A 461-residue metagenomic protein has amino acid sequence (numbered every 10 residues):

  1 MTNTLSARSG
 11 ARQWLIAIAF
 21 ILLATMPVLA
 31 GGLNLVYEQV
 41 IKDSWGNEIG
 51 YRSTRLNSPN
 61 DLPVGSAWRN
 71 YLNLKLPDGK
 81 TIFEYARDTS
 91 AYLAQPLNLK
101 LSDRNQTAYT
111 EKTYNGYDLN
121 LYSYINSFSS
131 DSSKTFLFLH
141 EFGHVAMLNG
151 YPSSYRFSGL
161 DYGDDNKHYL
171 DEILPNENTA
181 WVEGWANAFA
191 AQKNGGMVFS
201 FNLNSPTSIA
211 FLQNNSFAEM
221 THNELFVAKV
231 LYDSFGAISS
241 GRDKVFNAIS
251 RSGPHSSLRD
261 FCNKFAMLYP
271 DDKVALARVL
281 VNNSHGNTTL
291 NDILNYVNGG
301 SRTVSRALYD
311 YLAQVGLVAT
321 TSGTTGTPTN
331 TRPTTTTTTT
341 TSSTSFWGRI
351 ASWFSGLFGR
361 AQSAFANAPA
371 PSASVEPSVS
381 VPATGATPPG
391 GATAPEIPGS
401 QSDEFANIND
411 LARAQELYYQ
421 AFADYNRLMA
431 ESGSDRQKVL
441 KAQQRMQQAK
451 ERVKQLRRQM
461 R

Functional and structural regions predicted by a protein language model:
D61-L121, D131: Auxiliary, metal-adjacent structural segments of Zn-dependent hydrolase domains
Y122-F138: Short pre-active-site segment immediately N-terminal to the catalytic Zn-binding motif
F136-S153, E183-N187, A191: Active-site recognition of the HExxH zinc-binding catalytic motif
G150-N176: Post-HEXXH active-site segment of zinc metalloproteases
N176-W181, A190-F217, S239-R251: Short helix/loop segments within enzyme catalytic domains that coordinate or immediately flank catalytic cofactors
A210-T324: Pan-zinc metallopeptidase signature
V318-Q401: Ser/Thr/Gly/Pro-rich low-complexity, disordered linker/stalk segments of secreted and cell-surface proteins
P395-R461: Extended amphipathic alpha-helical heptad-repeat regions
